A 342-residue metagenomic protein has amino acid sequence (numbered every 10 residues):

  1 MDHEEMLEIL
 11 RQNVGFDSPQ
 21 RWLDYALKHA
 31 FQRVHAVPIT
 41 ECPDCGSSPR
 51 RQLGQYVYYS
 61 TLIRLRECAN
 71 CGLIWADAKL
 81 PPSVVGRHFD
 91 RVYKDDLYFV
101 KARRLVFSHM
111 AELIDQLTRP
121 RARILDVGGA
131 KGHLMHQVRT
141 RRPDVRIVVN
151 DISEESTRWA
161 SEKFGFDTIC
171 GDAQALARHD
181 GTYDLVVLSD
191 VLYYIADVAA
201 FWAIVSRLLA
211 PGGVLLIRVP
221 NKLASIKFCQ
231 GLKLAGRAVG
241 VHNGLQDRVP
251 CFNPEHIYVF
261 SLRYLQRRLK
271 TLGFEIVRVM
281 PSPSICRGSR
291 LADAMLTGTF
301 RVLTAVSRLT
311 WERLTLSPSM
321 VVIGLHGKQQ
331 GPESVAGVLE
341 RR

Functional and structural regions predicted by a protein language model:
D2-G181, L185-S189, F201-W202, P281-S282 (+3 more regions): Conserved N-terminal segment of class I S-adenosyl-L-methionine
P120, K163, P211-G212, L272: Structured helix-beta-strand junction loops
D190-Y194: A short His-aromatic
A196-I204, V214-P332: S-adenosyl-L-methionine-dependent methyltransferase catalytic module, highlighting the catalytic core
R207: Basic phosphate/pyrophosphate-binding loop/patch that engages nucleotide-derived ligands
